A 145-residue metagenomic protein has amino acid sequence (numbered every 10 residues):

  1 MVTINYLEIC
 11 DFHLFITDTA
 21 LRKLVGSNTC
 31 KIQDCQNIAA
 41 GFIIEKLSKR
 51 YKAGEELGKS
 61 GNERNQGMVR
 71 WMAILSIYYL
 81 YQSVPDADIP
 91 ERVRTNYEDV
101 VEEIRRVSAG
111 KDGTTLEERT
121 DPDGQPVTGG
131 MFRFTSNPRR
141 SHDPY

Functional and structural regions predicted by a protein language model:
M1-Q66, V127-Y145: Conserved short "hinge" loops at termini or chain/domain junctions
K49, N65-I89: Ordered, amphipathic secondary-structure segments that act as subunit-interaction surfaces in large macromolecular
Y78-Y145: Short loop/turn elements at secondary-structure junctions
